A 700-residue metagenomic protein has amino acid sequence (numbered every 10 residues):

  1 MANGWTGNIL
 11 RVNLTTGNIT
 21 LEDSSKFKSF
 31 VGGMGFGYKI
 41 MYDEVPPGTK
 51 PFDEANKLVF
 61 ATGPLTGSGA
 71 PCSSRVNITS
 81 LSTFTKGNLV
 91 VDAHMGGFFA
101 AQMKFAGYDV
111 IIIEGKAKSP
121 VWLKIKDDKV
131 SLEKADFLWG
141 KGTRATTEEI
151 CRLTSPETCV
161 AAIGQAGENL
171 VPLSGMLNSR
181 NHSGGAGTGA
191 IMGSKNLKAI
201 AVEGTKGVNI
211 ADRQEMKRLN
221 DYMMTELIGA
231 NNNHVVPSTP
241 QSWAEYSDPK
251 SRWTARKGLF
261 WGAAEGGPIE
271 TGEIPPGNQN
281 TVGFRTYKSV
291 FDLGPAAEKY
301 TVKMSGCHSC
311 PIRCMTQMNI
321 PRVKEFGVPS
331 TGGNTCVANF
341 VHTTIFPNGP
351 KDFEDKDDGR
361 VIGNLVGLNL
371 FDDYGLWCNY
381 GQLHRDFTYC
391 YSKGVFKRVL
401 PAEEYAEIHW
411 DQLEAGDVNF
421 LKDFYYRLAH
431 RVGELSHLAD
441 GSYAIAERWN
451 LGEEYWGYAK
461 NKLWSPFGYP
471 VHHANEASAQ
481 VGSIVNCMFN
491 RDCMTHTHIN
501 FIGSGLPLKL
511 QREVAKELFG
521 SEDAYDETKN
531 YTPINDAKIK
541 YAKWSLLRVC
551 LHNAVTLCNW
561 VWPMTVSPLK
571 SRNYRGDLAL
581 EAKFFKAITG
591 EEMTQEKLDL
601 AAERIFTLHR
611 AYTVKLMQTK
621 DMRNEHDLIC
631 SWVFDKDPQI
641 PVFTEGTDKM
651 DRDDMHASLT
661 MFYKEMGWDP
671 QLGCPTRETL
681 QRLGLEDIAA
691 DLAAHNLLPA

Functional and structural regions predicted by a protein language model:
M1-P64, A70-C72, I163-Q165, H182: N-terminal amphipathic, basic-rich helices that act as targeting or association modules
G4, I19-T20, S24, L65-C72 (+5 more regions): Extended catalytic cores of very large enzyme megasubunits
N8-N13, T20, V59, Q102 (+7 more regions): Structured core elements
L14-G17, S25-K26, G63-G67, T83 (+10 more regions): Short, glycine-/Ser/Thr-/acidic-enriched flexible segments
K39-W122, V130-E133, F137-T147: Feature captures the catalytic cores and cofactor-binding loops of soluble hydro-lyases/lyases that act on carboxylate
D53, S74-V76, C151-A186, M192-A700: Extended C-terminal regions of large enzymes
G96-D128, S194-V208, N379-F387: Glycine-rich phosphate/pyrophosphate-binding loops and their adjacent beta-strand/loop elements at enzyme active sites
K126-E148, E404-L413, L698-A700: Short, basic, helix/turn surface patches
